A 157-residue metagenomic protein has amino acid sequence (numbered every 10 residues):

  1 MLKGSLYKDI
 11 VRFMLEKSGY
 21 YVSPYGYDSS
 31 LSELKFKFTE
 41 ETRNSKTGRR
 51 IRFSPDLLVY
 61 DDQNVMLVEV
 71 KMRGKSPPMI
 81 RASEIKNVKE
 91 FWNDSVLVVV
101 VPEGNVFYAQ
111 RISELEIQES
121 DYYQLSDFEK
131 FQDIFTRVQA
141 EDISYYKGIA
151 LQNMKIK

Functional and structural regions predicted by a protein language model:
M1-K46: Acidic-basic catalytic patches of nuclease active cores, encompassing PD-(D/E)XK and other metal-cofactor nuclease
D9, S18, S23, R50-R52 (+2 more regions): Catalytic cores of nucleic-acid endonucleases
T39-M66: Short, structured active-site "lid" loops
N105-K157: Glycine-rich, aromatic-bearing surface loops/beta-hairpins
